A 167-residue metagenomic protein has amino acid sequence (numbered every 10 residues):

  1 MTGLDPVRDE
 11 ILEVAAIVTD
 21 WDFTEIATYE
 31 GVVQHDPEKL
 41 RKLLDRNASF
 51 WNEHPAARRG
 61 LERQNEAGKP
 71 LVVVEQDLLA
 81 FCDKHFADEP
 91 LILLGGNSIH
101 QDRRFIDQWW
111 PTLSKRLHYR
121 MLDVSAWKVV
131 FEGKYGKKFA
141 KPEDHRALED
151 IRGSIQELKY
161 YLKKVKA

Functional and structural regions predicted by a protein language model:
M1-L94, F139: Conserved non-catalytic scaffold segment of RNase H-like nuclease domains
W21, D77-K84, R104, Q108 (+3 more regions): Residue-level signal for well-ordered alpha-helical scaffold segments within enzymatic catalytic domains
D36, I99, A126-V129: Residues that form or immediately flank small-molecule/cofactor binding pockets and catalytic motifs
E66, Y119, E143-R146: Pocket-edge positions in alpha/beta enzyme catalytic cores
P70, V74-L78, D102, W109 (+1 more regions): Amphipathic alpha-helical interface surfaces
C82-F86, H100-Y119: Substrate-recognition/cap helix-loop segment adjacent to the acidic, metal-dependent catalytic center of Asp-based
E89-I99, R104-F105, W109, Y135-A167: Acidic, Mg2+-coordinating catalytic module of metal-dependent nucleases/exonucleases that use a two-metal-ion mechanism
H118-G136: Short, flexible loop segments at boundaries between secondary-structure elements
